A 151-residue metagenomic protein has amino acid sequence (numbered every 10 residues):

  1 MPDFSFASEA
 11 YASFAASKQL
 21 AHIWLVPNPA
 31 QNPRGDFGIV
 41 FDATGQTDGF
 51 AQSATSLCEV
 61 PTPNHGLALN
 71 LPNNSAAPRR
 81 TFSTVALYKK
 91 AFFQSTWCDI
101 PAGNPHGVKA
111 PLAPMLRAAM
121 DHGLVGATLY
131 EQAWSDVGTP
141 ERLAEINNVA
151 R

Functional and structural regions predicted by a protein language model:
M1-D3, A15-K18, T47-D48, N64-G66 (+2 more regions): A short linear-motif detector with a strong N-terminal bias
M1-D36, V40-F41, Q46, S95: Conserved beta-loop-beta/alpha segment of the NTase-like Rossmann-fold superfamily that binds/positions NTPs
F6-A12, P72-N73, L112-P114: A generic local structural motif
L25-P29, I39, G45-T47, P61 (+3 more regions): FAD-dependent flavoprotein oxygenase/oxidase catalytic domain
P29-A30, L69-V85: A recurrent flexible, glycine/aromatic-enriched loop bordering the glycosyltransferase active site that acts as
V40-A77: Short, flexible, basic/aromatic active-site loop/helix in glycosyltransferases
S53, V60-T62, A77-R151: Conserved alpha/beta core of the MobA/IspD/sugar-nucleotide pyrophosphorylase nucleotidyltransferase superfamily
